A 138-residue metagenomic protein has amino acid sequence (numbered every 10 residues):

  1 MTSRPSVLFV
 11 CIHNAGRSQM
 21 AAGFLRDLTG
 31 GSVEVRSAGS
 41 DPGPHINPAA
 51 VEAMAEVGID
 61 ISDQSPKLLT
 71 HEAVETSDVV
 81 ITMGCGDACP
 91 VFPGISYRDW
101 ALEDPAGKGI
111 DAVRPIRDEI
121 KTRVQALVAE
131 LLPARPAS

Functional and structural regions predicted by a protein language model:
M1-S138: Short polar/charged helix/loop
